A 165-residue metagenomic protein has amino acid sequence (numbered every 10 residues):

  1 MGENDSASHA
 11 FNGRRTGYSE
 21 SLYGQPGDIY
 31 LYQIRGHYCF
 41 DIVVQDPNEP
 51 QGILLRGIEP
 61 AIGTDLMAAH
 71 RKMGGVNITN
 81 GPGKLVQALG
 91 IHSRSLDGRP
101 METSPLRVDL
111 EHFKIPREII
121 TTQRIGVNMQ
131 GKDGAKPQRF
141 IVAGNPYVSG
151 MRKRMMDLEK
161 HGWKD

Functional and structural regions predicted by a protein language model:
M1-D165: Conserved, well-structured core segments that form or line functional sites
